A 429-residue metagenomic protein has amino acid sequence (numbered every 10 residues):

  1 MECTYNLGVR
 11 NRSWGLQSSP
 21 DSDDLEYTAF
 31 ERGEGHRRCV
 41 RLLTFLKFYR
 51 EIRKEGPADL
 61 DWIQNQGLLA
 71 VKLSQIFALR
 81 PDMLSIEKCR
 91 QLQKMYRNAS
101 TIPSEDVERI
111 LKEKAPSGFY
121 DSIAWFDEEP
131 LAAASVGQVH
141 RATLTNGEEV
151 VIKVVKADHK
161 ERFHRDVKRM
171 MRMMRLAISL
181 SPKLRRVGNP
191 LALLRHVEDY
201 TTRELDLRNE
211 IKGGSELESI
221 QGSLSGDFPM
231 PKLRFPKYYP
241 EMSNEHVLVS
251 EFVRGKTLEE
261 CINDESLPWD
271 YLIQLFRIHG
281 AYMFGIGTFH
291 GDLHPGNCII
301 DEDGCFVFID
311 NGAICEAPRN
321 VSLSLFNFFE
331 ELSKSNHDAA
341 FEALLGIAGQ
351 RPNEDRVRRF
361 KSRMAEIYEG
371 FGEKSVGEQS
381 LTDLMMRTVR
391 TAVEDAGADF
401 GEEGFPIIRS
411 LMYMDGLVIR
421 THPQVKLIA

Functional and structural regions predicted by a protein language model:
M1-G280, G287, P295, I299-L323 (+1 more regions): Broad phosphate/nucleotide-binding scaffolds in NTP-utilizing and phosphate-metabolizing enzymes
H290: Histidine-centered phosphotransfer motif of kinases
